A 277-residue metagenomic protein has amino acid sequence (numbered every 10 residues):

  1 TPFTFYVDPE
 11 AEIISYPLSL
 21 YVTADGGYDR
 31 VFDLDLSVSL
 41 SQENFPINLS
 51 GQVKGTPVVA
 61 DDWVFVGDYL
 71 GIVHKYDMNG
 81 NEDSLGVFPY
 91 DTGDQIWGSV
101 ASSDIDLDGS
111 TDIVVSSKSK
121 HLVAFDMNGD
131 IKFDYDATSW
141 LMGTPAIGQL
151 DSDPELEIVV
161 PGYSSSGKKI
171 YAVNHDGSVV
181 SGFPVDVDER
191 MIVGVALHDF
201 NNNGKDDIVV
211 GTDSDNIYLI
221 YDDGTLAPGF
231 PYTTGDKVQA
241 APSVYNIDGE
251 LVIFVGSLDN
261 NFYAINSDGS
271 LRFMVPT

Functional and structural regions predicted by a protein language model:
F3-F5: Short strand-edge motifs at loop-to-beta-strand transitions and within beta-strands of extracellular beta-rich domains
P9-L18: Short glycine/proline/serine/threonine-rich loop/turn segments at secondary-structure transition edges
L20-V22: Hydrophobic/tyrosine-rich beta-strand signature of extracellular beta-sandwich/beta-rich modules, prominently
A24-V31: Short, exposed coil/turn segments at beta-strand boundaries within extracellular/luminal domains
D35-T277: Extracytoplasmic/lumenal domain signature
